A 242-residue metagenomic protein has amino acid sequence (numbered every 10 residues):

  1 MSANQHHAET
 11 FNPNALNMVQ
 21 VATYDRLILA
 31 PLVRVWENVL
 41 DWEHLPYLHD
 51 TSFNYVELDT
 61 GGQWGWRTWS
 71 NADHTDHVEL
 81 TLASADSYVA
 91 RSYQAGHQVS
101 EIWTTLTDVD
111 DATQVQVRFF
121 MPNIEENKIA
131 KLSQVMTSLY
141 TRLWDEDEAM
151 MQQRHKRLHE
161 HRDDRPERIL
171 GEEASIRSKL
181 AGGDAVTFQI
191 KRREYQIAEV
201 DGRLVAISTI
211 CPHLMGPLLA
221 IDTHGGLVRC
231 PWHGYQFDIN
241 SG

Functional and structural regions predicted by a protein language model:
M1-D59: Hydrophobic ligand-binding cavity/cleft-lining segments
M1-H6, D73-H77, A181-G242: Rieske [2Fe-2S] iron-sulfur-binding domain
V19-L27, E101, A112-Q114, A185: Intrinsic-disorder/low-complexity, polar/charged segments enriched in Ser/Thr/Lys/Arg/Asp/Glu/Gln
Q20-L29, P166-K179: Short amphipathic
Y47, S52-V56, Q63-D111: Hydrophobic-ligand binding "helix-grip"
L58-T60, L82-S84, D108, Q189-I190 (+2 more regions): Generic beta-strand structural signal
Y93-T141: Beta-strand/loop substructures that line and gate deep hydrophobic ligand-binding cavities in soluble
K128-E173: A conserved amphipathic terminal alpha-helix motif
